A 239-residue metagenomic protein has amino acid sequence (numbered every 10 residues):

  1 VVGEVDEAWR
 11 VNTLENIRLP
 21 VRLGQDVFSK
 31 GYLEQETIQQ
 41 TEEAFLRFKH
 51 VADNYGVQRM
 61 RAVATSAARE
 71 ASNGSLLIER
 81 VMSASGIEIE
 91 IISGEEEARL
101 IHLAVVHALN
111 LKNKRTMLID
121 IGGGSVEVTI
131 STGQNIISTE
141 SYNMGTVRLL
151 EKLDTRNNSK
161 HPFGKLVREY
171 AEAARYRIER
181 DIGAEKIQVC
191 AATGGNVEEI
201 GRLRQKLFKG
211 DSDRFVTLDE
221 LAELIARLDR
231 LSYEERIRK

Functional and structural regions predicted by a protein language model:
V1-R18: Early-domain small/polar-rich strand-loop-helix modules and first-structured segments of the mature chain
E4-E7, D26-R59, T65-R115, I130-K239: Helical "lid/coupling" subdomains associated with nucleotide-phosphate turnover
L19-V21, M144-G145: A short acidic/small-residue loop/turn micro-motif
A98, G123-G124: Catalytic nucleophile loop
D120: Conserved catalytic-loop position in the HRD/HxD motif
G124-I130: Acidic, divalent-metal-coordinating active-site segment for phosphoryl/phosphodiester hydrolysis, typified by short
